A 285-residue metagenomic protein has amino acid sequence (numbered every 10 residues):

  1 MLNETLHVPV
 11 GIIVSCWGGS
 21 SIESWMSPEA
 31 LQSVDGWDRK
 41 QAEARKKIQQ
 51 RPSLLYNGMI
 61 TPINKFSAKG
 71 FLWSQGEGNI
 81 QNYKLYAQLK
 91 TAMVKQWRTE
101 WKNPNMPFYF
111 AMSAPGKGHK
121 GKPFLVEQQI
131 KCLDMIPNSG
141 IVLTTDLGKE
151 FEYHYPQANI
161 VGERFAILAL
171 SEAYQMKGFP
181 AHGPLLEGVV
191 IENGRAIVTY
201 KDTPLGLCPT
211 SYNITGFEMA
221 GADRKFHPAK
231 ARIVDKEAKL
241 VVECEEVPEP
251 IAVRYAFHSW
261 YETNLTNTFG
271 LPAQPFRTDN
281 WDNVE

Functional and structural regions predicted by a protein language model:
M1-E285: Cell-envelope and extracellular/periplasmic
